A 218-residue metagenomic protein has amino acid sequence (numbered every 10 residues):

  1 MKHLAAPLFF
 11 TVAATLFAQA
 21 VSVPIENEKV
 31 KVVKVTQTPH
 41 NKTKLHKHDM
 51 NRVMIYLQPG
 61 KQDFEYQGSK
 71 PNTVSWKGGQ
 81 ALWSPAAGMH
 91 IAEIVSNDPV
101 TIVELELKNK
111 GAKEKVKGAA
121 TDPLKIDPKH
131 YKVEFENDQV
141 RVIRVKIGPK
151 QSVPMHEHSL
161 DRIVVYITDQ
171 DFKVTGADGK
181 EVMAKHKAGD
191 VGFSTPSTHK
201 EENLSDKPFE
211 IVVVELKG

Functional and structural regions predicted by a protein language model:
M1-L8: Positively charged n-region of N-terminal signal peptides that target proteins for export
A14-A18: Sec/Tat signal peptide C-region and signal peptidase I cleavage site
V21-L45, D49-I55, L105, K125-M155 (+2 more regions): A short glycine-rich, His/Asp/Glu-containing loop-to-beta-strand
E26-K29, S69-A86, K180-P196: Short acidic-glycine-tyrosine-enriched beta hairpin
T43, G60-F64, A81, V153 (+2 more regions): Short beta-strand segments in beta-sandwich/barrel cores
D49-Q67, H158-D178: Glycine- and acidic-residue-biased ligand/ion/polar-headgroup-sensing regions
P59, A86-K108, P196-K217: Ligand-binding loop in jelly-roll beta-barrel domains
E93-S96, T101-D138: Surface-exposed beta-loop interaction hotspot
